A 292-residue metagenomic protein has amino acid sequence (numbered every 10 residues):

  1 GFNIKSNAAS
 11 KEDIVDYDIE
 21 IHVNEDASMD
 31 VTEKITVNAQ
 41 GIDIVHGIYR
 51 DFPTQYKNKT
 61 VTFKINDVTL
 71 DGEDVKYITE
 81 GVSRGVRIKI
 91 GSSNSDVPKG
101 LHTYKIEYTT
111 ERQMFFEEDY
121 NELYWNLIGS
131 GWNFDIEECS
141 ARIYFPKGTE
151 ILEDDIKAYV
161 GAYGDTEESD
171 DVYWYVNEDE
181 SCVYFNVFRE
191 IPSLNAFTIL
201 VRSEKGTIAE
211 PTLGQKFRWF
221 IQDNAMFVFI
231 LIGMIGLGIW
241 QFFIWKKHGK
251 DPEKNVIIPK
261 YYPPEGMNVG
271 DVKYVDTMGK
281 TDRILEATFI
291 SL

Functional and structural regions predicted by a protein language model:
F2-I239: Lumenal/extracellular ectodomains and adaptor appendage modules of the eukaryotic vesicle/secretory system
E12, I244-S291: Solvent-exposed, low-complexity, intrinsically disordered, charge-rich segments adjacent to transmembrane helices
